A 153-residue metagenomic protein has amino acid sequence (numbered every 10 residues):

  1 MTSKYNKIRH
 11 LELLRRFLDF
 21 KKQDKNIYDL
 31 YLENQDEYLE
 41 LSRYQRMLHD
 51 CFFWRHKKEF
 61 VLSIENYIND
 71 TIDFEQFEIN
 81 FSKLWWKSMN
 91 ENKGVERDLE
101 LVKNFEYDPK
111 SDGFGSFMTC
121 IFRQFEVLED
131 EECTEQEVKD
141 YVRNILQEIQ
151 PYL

Functional and structural regions predicted by a protein language model:
T2-L153: Acidic, Ser/Pro/Thr-rich low-complexity regulatory regions and the short amphipathic helical interaction modules they
